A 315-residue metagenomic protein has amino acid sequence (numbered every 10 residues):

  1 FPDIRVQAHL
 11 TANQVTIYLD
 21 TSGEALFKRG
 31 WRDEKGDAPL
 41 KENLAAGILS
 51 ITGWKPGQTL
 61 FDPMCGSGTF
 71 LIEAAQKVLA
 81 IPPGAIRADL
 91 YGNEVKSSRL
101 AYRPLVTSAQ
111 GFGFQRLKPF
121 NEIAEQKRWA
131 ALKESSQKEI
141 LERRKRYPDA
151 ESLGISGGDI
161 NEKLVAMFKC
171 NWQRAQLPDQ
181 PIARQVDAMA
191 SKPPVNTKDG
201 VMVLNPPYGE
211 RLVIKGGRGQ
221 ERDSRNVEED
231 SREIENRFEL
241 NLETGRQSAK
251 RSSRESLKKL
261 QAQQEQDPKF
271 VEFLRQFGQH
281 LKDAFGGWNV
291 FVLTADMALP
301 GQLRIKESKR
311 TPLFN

Functional and structural regions predicted by a protein language model:
F1-W31: Non-catalytic substrate-recognition/targeting regions of SAM-dependent transferases
G30-P39: Class I SAM-dependent methyltransferase Rossmann-like catalytic core, especially the SAM/SAH-binding loop
L40-P194, R211: Conserved S-adenosyl-L-methionine
S97-A101, L105-T107, G217-R232, R246 (+1 more regions): Short, basic, low-complexity termini and linkers enriched in Ser/Thr/Gly/Pro that act as targeting/leader peptides
E162-L164, L212, R237-N315: Conserved Class I SAM-dependent methyltransferase catalytic core
F168, N205, F277: Residue-level signal for inorganic ion chemistry
P193-M202: A short acidic, Gly/Pro-enriched loop at the edge of an enzyme's catalytic core that lines a small-molecule cofactor
